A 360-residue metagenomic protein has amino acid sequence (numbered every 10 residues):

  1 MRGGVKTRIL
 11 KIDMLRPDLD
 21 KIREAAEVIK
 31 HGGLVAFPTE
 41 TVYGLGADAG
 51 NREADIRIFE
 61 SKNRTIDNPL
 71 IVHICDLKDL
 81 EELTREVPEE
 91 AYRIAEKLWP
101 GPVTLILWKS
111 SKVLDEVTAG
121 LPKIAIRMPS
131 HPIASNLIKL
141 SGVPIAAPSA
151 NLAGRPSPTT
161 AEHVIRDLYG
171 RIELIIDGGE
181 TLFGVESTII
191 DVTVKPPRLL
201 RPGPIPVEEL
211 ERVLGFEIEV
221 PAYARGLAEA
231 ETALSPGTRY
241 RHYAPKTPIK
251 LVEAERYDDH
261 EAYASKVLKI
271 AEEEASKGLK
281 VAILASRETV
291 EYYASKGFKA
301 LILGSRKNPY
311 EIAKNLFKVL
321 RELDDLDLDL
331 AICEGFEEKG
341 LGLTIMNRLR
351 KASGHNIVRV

Functional and structural regions predicted by a protein language model:
R2-V360: Active-site-adjacent structural elements in enzyme catalytic cores
